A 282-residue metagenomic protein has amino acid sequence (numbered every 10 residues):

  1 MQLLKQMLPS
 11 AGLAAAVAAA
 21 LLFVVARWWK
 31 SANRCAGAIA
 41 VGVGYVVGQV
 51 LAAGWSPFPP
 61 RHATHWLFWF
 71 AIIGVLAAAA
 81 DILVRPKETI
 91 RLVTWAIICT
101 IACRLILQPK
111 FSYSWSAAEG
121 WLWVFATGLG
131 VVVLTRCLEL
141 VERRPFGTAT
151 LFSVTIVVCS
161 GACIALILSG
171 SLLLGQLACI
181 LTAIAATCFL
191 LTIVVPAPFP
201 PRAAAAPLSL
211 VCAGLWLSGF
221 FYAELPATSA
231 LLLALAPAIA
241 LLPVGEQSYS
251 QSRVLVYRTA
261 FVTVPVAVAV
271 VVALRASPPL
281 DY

Functional and structural regions predicted by a protein language model:
M1-A15, L174-T182, C188-Y282: C-terminal transmembrane helix-loop-helix hairpin of multi-pass membrane proteins
M1-R143, V244-S252, Y257-Y282: N-terminal topogenic module of multi-pass integral membrane proteins
A32-G37, P60-F68, E88-T94, G147-T150 (+3 more regions): Short, aromatic-rich membrane-interface segments at the entry and exit of alpha-helical transmembrane domains
W95-F221: Generic multipass alpha-helical transmembrane bundles of integral membrane proteins
